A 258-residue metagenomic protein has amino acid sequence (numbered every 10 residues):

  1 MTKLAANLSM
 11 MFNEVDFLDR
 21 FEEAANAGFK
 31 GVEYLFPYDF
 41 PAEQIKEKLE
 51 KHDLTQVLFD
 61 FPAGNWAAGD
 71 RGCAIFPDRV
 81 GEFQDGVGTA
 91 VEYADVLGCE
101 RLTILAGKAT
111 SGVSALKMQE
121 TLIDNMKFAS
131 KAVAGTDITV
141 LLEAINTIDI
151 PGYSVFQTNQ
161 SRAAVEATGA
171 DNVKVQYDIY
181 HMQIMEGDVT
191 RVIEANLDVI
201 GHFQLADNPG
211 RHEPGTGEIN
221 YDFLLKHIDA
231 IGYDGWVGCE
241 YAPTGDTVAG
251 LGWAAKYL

Functional and structural regions predicted by a protein language model:
M1-G28, Y38, T89, G98-E100 (+2 more regions): Histidine-acidic metal/acid-base catalytic patches
L4, V32, Q56, V140 (+1 more regions): Hydrophobic anchor at the start of a short beta-strand that flanks the dinucleotide cofactor-binding loop
N7-L8, G31-E33, F76-D78, V113-K117 (+3 more regions): Short, contiguous strand/loop micro-motifs
V15, K30, Y34-E120, P243: Structural motif corresponding to the early beta-alpha repeats
P41, W66, S111, E143 (+3 more regions): Generic structural signal for helix capping and beta-alpha/helix-loop junctions
K48-N65, L122-T136, N159-A170, L224-H227 (+1 more regions): Alpha-helix-loop-beta-strand connector modules within alpha/beta enzyme cores
Q56-L58, L142, Y177, C239: Hydrophobic residues in well-ordered beta-strands that form the structural core
C73-K174, I184: Active-site acidic/histidine proton-transfer and metal-coordination neighborhood in alpha/beta enzyme cores
